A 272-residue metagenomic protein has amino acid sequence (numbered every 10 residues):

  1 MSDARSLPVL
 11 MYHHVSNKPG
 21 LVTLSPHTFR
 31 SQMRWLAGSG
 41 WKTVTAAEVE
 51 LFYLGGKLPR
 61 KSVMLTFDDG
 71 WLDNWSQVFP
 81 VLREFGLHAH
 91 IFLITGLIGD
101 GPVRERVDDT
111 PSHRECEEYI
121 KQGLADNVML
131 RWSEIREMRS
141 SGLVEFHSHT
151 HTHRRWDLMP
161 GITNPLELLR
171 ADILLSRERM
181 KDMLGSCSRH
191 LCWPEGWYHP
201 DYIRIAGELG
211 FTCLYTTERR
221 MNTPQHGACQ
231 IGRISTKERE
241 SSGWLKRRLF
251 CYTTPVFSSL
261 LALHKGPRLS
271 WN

Functional and structural regions predicted by a protein language model:
M1-V63, R268-W271: N-terminal pre-catalytic segment of deacetylase/amide-hydrolase enzymes
R5, L10, V15-S16, R60-V63 (+2 more regions): Metal-dependent polysaccharide deacetylase catalytic core of the NodB/CE4 family, i.e., the active-site-bearing domain
K18-G20, F52-Y53, D73-W75, L97-V103 (+3 more regions): Short catalytic/ligand-binding loop motif for oxyanion handling, primarily in non-cytosolic enzymes, centered on
F29-M33, E50, F79, W132-R136 (+2 more regions): Generic structural signal for well-ordered alpha-helices, preferentially at hydrophobic/aromatic core positions
T43, E50, H151-R155, E178-R189 (+1 more regions): His/Asp/Glu-enriched short active-site or ligand-binding loop at hydrolase and phosphoryl-transfer sites
V44-A47, V63-T66, W71-F79: Extended catalytic core of nucleotide-activated donor transferases of GT-like folds
S235-N272: Extended, intrinsically disordered, low-complexity segments
